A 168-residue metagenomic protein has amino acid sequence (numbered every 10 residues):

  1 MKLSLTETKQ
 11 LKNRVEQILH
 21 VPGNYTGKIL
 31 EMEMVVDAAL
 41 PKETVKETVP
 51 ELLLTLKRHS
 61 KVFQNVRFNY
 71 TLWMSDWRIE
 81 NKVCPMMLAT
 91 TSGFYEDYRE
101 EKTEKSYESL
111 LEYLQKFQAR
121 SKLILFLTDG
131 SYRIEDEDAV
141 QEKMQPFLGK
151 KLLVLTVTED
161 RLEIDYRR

Functional and structural regions predicted by a protein language model:
M1-I29: Negatively charged sequence features
Y25-M86, S121-L127, L155-E159: Von Willebrand factor
V49, D138-Q145: Conserved Walker B catalytic segment
L54-H59, E112-K116, E142-K143: A generic secondary-structure signal
S60-F63, Q145-G149: Arginine/glycine-rich "motif VI" loop of SF2 helicases in the C-terminal RecA-like domain
W77-L125, S131-E137, T156-D165: Von Willebrand factor
R168: Short acidic-hydrophobic, aromatic-tinged amphipathic segments that line or gate anion-handling sites
